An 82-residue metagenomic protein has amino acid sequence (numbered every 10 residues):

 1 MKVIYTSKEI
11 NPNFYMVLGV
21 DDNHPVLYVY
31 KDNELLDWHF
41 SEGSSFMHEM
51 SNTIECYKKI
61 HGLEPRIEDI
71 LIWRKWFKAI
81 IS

Functional and structural regions predicted by a protein language model:
M1-N11: Negatively charged, low-complexity tracts enriched in Asp/Glu with abundant Ser/Thr
K2, V17, H48-S51: Position-driven detector of the extreme protein N-terminus
T6, W38-H39: Residue-level detector of high-confidence beta-strand sites
E9-N11, G19-N23: Short, ordered beta-strand-loop transition motifs
Y15-G19, L27-V29, W38: Short linear proline/tyrosine/threonine-rich motifs used for host-factor recruitment and membrane trafficking/assembly
G19-D21, Y30, E68, W73: A structural detector for beta-sheet-dominated domains
D32-E34: Residue-level signal for glycine
H39-S82: Mixed-charge, Lys/Arg-enriched low-complexity segments
